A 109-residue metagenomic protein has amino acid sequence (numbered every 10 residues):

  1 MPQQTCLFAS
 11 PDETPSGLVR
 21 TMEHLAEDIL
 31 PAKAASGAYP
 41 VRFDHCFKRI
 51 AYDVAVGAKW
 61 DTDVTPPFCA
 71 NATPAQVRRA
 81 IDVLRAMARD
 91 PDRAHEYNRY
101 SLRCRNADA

Functional and structural regions predicted by a protein language model:
M1-A109: Positively charged, phosphate-engaging catalytic surfaces used for nucleic-acid and nucleotide handling
